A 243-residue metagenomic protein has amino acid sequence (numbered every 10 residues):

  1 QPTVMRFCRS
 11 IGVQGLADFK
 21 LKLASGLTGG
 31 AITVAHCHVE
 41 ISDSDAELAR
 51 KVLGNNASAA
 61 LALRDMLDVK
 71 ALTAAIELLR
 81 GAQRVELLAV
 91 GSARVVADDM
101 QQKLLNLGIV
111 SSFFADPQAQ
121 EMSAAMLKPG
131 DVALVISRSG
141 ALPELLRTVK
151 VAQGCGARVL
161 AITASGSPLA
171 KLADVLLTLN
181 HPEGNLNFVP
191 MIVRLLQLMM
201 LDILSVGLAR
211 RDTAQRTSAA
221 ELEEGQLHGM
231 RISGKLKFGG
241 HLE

Functional and structural regions predicted by a protein language model:
Q1-A71: HTH-adjacent hinge/linker in prokaryotic transcriptional regulators
L16, D45-A49, L53-N56, L72 (+6 more regions): Generic structural signal for well-ordered, non-membrane alpha-helical segments in soluble metabolic enzymes
K22, G26, L78, L222-E223: Short acidic/histidine-centered micro-motifs embedded in hydrophobic/aromatic stretches that mark compact functional
K70-A82: Glycine-rich phosphate/diphosphate-binding loops that line cofactor/substrate pockets in enzymes
R80-M199, I203-D212: Glycine-rich phosphate-binding loops that contact phosphosugars or nucleotide phosphates
A214-E243: A short, charged, Gly/Pro-tolerant segment at domain boundaries
